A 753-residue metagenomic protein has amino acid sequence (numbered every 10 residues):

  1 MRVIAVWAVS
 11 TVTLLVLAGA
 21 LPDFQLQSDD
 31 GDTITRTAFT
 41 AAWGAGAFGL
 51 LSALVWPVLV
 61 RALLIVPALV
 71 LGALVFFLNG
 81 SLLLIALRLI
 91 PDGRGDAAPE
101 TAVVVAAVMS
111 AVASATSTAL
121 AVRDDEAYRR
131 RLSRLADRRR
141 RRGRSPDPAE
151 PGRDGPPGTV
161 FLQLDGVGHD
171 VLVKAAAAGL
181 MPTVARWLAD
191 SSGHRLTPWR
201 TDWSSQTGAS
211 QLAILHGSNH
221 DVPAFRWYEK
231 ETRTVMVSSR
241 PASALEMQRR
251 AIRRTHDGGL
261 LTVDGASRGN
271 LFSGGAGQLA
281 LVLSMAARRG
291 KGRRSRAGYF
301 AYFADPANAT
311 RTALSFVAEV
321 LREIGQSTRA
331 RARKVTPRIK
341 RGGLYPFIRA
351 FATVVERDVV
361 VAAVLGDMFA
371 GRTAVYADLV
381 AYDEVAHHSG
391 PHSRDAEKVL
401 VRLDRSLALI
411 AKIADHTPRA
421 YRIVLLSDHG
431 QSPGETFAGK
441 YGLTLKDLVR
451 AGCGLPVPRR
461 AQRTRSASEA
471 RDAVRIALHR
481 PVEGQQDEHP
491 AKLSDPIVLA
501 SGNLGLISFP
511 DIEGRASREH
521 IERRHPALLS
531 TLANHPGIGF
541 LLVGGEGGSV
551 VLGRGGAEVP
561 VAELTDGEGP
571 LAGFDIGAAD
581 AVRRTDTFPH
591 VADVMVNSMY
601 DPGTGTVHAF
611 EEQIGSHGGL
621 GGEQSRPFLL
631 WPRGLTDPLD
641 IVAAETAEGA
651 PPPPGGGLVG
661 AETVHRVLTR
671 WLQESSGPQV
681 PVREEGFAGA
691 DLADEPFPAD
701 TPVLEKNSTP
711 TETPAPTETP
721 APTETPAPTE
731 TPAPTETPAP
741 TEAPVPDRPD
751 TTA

Functional and structural regions predicted by a protein language model:
M1-T101, A115-L120, D124: Juxtamembrane/disordered regions of integral membrane proteins
V122-A127, N219-T373, D378-G390, L506 (+3 more regions): His/Asp/Glu-rich, glycine-adjacent segments that coordinate divalent cations and/or stabilize oxyanion chemistry on
R129-G193, G439-K440: Active-site-proximal N-terminal segment of extracellular/periplasmic enzymes that hydrolyze or transfer
H169-N308, V457-P510, R515-S517: Active-site nucleophile/metal-coordination loop of metallo-enzymes that catalyze phosphate/sulfate and related
S239, A244-E246, A251-D257, D264 (+3 more regions): Active-site neighborhoods of enzymes that stabilize oxyanions during catalysis
V354-V355, V359, D367, Y382-I423 (+1 more regions): A long, amphipathic alpha-helix that forms part of the scaffold/cap immediately adjacent to metal-dependent active
D404-G442, V550-G553: Metal-dependent active-site segment of extracytoplasmic phospho-/sulfohydrolases and closely related
F687, L692, P696-P698, P702-L704 (+8 more regions): Intrinsically disordered, low-complexity proline-rich tandem-repeat tracts
